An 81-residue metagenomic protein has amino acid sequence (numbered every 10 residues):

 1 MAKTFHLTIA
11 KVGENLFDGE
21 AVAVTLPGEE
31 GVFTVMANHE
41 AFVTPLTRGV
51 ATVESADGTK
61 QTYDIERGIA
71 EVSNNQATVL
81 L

Functional and structural regions predicted by a protein language model:
A2-L81: Compact, glycine-rich, soluble single-domain proteins
